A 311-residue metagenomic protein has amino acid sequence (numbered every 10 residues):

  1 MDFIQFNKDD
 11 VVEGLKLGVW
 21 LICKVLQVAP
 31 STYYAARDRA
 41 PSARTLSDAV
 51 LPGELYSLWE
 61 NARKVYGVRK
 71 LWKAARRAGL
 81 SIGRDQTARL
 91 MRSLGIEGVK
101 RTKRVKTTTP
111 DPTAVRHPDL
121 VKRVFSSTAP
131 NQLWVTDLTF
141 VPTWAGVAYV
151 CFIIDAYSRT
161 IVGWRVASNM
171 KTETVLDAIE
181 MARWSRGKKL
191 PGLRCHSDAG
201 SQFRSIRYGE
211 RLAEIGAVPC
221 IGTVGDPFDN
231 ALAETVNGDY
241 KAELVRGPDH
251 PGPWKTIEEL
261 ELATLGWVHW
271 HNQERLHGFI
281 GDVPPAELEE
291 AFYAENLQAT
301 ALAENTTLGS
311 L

Functional and structural regions predicted by a protein language model:
M1-L311: Charged DNA-binding/catalytic regions of mobile-element recombinases
